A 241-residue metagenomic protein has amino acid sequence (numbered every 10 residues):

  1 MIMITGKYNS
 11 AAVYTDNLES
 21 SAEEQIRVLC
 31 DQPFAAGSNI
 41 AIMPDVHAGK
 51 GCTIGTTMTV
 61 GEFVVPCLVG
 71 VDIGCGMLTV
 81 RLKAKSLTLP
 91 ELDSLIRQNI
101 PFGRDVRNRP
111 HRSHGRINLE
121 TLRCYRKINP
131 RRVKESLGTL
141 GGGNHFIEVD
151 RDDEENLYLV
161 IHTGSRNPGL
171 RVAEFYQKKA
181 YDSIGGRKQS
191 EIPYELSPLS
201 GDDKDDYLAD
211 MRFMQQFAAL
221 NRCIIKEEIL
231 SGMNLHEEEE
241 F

Functional and structural regions predicted by a protein language model:
I2-V28, A35-I42, A48-I54, M58 (+5 more regions): Domain-length cofactor-binding catalytic modules of enzymes
P44-D45, D72: Acidic active-site catalytic centers that drive phospho-/nucleotidyl reactions and related ester hydrolyses
P66-L122: A generic, well-ordered mixed alpha/beta core segment in the N-terminal half of proteins
